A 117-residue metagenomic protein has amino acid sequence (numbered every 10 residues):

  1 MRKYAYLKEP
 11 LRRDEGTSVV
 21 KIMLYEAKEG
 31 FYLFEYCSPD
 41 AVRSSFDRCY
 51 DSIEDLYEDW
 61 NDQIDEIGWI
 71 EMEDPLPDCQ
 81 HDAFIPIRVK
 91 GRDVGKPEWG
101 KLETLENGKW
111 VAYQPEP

Functional and structural regions predicted by a protein language model:
M1-T17: Short, extreme N-terminal segment that most often corresponds to the first beta-strand
R2-Y4, M23, G30, F34 (+2 more regions): Intrinsically disordered, low-complexity segments enriched in small/polar residues
E9, L24-E26, E35, E71 (+1 more regions): Surface-exposed beta-strand edges and flanking loops
S18-S44: Short aromatic-glycine-(Arg/Gly/Cys) micro-motifs in beta-strand/loop hairpins
S45-P117: Mixed-charge, Lys/Arg-enriched low-complexity segments
